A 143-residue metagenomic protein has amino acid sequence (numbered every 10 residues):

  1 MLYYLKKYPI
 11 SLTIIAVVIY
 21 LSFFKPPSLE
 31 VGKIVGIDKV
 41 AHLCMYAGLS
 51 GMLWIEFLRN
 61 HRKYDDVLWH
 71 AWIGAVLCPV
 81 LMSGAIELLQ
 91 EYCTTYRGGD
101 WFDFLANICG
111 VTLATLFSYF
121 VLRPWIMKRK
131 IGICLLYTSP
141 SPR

Functional and structural regions predicted by a protein language model:
M1-R59, A75, P79: "…centered on the first transmembrane helix and the immediately adjacent amphipathic helix/loop
G32-V35, A85-I108: Interfacial helix-loop-helix junctions of multi-pass membrane proteins
H42-Y46, G98-S118: Alpha-helical transmembrane segments that form the membrane-embedded catalytic/substrate-binding core of multi-pass
L53-H61, F117-L122: Structural signal for the C-terminal ends of transmembrane alpha-helices and the immediately following loop
H61-L77: Internal alpha-helical transmembrane segments of multi-pass membrane proteins
W125-I133: Membrane-proximal cytoplasmic C-terminal regulatory module of class A 7TM GPCRs
Y137-R143: Conserved small/polar residues in nucleotide/adenosyl-binding loops
